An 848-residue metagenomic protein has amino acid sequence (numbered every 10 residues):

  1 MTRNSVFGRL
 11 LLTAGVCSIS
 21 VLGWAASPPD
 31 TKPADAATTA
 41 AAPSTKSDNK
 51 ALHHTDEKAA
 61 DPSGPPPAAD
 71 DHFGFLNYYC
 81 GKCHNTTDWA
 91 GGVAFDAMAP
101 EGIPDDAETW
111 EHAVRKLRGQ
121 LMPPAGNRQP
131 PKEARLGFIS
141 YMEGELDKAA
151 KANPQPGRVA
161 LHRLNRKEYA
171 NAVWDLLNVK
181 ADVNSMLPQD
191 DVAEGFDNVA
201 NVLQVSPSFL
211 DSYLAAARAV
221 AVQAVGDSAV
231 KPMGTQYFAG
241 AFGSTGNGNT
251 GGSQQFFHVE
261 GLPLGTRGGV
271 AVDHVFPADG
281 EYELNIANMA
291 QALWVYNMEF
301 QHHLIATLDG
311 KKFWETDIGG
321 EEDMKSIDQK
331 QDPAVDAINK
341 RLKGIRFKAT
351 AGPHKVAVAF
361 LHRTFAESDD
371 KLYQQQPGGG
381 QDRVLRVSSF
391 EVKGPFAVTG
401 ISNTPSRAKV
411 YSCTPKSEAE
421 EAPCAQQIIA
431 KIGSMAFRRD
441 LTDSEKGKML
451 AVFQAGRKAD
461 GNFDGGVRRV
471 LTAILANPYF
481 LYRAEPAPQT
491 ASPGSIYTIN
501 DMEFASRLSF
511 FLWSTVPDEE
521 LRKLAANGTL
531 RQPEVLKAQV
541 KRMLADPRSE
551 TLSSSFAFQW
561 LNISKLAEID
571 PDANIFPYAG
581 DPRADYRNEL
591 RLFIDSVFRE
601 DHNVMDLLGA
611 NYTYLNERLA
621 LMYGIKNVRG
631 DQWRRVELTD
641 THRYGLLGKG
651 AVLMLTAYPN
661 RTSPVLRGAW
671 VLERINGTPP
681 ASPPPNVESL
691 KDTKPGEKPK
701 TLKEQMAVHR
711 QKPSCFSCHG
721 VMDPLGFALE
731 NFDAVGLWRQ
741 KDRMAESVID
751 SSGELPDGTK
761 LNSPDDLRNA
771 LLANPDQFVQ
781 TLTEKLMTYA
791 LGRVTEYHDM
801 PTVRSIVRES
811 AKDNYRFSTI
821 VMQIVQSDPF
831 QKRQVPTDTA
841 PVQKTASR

Functional and structural regions predicted by a protein language model:
M1-R9: Positively charged n-region of N-terminal signal peptides that target proteins for export
T2, L22-V93, D105-H112, K116-L121 (+1 more regions): Low-complexity, glycine/serine/threonine/alanine-rich intrinsically disordered linker and propeptide segments
L10-G23: Bacterial N-terminal signal peptides
